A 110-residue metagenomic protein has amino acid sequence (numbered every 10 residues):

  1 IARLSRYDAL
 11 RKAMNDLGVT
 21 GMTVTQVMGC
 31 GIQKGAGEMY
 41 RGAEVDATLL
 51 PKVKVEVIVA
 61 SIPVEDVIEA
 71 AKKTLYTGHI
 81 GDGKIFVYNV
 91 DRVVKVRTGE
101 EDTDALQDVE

Functional and structural regions predicted by a protein language model:
I1-E110: Positively charged, small/polar-rich N-terminal and surface patches that mediate targeting and assembly and bind
